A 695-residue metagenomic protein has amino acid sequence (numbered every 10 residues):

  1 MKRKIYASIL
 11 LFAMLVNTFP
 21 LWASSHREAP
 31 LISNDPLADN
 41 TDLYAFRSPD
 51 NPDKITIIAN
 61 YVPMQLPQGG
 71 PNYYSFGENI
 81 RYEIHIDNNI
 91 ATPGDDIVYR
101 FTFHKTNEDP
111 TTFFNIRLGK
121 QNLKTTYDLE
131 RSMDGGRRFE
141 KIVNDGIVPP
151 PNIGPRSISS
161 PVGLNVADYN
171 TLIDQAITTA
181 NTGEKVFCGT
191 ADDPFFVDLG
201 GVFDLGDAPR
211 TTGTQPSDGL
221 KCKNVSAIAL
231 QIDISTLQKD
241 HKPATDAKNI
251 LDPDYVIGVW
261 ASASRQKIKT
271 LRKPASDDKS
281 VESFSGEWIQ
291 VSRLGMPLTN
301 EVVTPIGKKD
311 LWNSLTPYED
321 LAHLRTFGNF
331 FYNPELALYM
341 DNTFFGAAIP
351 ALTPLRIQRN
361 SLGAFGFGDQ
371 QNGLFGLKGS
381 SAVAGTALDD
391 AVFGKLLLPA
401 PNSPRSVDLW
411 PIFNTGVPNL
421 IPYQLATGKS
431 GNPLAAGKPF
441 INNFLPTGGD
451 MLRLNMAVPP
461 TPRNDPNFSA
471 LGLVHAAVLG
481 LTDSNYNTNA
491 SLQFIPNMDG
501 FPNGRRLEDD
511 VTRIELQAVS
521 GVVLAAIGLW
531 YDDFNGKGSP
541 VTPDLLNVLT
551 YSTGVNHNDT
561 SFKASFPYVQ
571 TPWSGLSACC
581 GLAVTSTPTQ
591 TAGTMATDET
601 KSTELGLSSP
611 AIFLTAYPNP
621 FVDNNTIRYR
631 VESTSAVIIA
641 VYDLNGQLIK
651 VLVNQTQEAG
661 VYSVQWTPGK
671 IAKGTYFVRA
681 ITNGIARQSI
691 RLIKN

Functional and structural regions predicted by a protein language model:
M1-I9: Bacterial N-terminal signal peptides that target proteins for export
R3, A23, V651, Q665 (+1 more regions): C-terminal tail/sorting-segment detector
I9-N17: Bacterial N-terminal signal peptides
A23-G593: Surface-exposed extracytoplasmic segments
N79, T634-A636, A659-V661, I671-T675: Extracellular Ig-like/FN3 beta-sandwich strand-entry sites
I86, V641-D643, A680: Conserved aromatic beta-strand anchor motif in extracellular beta-sandwich/beta-rich domains
T594-V641, S663-W666: Glycine-centered coil/turn sites that cap beta-strands in beta-rich domains
Y642-I649, Y676: Short, glycine-anchored, charge-dense loop/turn motifs used at functional sites
